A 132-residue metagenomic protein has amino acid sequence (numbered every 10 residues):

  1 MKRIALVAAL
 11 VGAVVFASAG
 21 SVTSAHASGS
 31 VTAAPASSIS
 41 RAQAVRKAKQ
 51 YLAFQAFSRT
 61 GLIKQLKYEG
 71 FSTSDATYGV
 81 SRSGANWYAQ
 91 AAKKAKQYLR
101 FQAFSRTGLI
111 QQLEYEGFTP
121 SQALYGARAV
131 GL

Functional and structural regions predicted by a protein language model:
M1-A27: Secretory targeting and sorting signals
I4-A5, T23-L132: An alpha-helical, amphipathic repeat domain used for nucleic-acid recognition, typified by the mTERF helical solenoid
